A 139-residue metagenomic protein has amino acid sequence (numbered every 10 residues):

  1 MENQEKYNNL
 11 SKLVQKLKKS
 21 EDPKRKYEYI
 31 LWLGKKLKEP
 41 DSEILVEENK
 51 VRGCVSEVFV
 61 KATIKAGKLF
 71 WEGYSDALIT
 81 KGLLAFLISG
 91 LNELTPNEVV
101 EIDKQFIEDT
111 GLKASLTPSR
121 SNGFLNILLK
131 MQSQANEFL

Functional and structural regions predicted by a protein language model:
N3-E57, I64-F70, F106-L139: N-terminal intrinsically disordered, cationic/polar leader segments that include organellar targeting peptides
F59-K61, F86: Short, hydrophobic/aromatic-rich beta-strand segments within well-structured domains
S75-D76: A short interface-forming secondary-structure element
L83-T95: Alpha-helical support elements that line or immediately flank enzyme active sites and cofactor-binding pockets
E93-T110: Glycine-rich phosphate/pyrophosphate-binding loops and their adjacent beta-strand/loop elements at enzyme active sites
